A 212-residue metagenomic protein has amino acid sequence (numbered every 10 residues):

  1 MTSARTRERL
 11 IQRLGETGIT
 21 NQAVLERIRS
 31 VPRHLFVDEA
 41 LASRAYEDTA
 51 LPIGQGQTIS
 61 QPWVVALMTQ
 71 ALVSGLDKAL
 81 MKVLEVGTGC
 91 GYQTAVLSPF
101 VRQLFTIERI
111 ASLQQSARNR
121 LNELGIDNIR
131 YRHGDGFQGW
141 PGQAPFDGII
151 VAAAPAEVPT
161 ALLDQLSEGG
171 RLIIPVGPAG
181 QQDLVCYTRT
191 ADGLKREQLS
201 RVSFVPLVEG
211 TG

Functional and structural regions predicted by a protein language model:
M1-L84, Y92, V96, F100 (+3 more regions): Class I SAM-dependent transferase core
A71-K195: Conserved nucleotide-cofactor-binding alpha/beta core module
